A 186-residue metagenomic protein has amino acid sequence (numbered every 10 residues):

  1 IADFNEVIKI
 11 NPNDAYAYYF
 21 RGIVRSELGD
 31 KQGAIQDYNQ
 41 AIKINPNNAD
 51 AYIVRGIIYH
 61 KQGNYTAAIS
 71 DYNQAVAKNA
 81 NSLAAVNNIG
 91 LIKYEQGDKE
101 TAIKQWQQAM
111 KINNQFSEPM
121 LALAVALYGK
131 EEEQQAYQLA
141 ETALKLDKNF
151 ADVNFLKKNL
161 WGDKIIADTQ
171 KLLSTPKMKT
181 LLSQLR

Functional and structural regions predicted by a protein language model:
I10, I44, K78, I112-N113 (+1 more regions): Structural marker of alpha-solenoid helical repeat scaffolds
A15-Y16, A49-D50, L83-A84, S117-E118 (+1 more regions): Helix-start (N-cap) detector for alpha-helical repeat units in TPR-like alpha-solenoids, especially tetratricopeptide
E27-L28, V54, K61-Q62, E95-Q96 (+1 more regions): Register position in tetratricopeptide repeats
S117, L121-D152, T175-K177: TPR/TPR-like (Sel1-like) alpha-helical repeat modules
T142-R186: Terminal, low-structured helical/coil segments at or just beyond the last alpha-helical repeat
